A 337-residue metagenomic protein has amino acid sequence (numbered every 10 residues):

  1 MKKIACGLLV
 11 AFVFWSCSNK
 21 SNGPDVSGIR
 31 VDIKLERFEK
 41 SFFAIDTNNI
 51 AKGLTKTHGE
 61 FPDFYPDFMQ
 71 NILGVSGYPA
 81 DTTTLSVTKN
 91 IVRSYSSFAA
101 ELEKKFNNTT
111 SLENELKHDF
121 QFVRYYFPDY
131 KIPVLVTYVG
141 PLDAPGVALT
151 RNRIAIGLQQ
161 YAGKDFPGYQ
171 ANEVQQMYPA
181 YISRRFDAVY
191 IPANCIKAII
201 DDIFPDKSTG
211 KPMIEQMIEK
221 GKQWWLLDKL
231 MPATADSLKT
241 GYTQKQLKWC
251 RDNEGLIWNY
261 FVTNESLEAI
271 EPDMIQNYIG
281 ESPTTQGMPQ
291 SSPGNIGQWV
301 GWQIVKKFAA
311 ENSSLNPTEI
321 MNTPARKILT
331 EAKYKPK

Functional and structural regions predicted by a protein language model:
M1-I4: Positively charged n-region of N-terminal signal peptides that target proteins for export
V13-S16: C-terminal motif of bacterial Sec signal peptides marking the signal peptidase cleavage site
S18-S86: N-terminal mature-domain "stem" immediately C-terminal to a signal peptide or N-terminal signal-anchor/transmembrane
D32-L35, K117-F120, Q223-L227, W258 (+1 more regions): Extracytoplasmic/secreted envelope proteins and their assembly/folding machinery, especially bacterial periplasmic
F42, D46, S76, F106 (+8 more regions): Sec/Tat-exported extracytoplasmic proteins
L85-L247, T318, N322-A325: Acidic/His-rich structured neighborhood in mature extracellular/periplasmic domains
E219-T284: Acidic/His/Gly-enriched intrinsically disordered linker/tail segments that often contain short helix/coil "MoRF-like"
V262, L267-K337: C-terminal soluble interaction/assembly domains
